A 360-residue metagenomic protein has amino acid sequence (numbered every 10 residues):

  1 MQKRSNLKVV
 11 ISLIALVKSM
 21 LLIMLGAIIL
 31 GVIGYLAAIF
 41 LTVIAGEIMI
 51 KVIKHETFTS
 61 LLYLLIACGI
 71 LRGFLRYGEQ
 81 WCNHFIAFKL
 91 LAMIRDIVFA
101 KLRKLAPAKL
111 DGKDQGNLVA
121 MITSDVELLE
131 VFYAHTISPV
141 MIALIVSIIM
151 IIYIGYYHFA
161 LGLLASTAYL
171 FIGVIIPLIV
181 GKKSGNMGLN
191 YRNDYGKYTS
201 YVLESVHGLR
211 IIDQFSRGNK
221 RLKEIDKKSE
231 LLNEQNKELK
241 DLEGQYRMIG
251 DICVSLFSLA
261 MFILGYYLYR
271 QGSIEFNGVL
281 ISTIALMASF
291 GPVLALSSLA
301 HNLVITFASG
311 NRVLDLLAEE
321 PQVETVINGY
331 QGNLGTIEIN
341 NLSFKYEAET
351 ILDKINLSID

Functional and structural regions predicted by a protein language model:
M1-A37, K54-S60, E79-N83, A87 (+8 more regions): Membrane-integrated ABC transporters
M1-Q2, L317-D360: Primarily ABC-family ATPase nucleotide-binding module
M1-R4, C82, F88, D96-A120 (+3 more regions): Short intracellular "coupling" helices and adjacent cytoplasmic loop segments at the cytosolic face of multi-pass
I14-L21, K104-A108, S124-Y133, I137 (+6 more regions): An intracellular "coupling" helix at the cytosolic face of ABC transporter transmembrane type-1 domains
S19, I23-L36, C68, H135-N190 (+1 more regions): Transmembrane helices of ABC transporter permease
L22-V43, E47, L61, L65 (+7 more regions): Alpha-helical segments in transporter systems
L64-R76, Y169-I172, E243-F257, F276-S298: Hydrophobic alpha-helical segments in the permease module
D213, R217, D241, S289-A318: Cytosolic ends of transmembrane helices, especially the final helix of ABC transmembrane type-1 domains
